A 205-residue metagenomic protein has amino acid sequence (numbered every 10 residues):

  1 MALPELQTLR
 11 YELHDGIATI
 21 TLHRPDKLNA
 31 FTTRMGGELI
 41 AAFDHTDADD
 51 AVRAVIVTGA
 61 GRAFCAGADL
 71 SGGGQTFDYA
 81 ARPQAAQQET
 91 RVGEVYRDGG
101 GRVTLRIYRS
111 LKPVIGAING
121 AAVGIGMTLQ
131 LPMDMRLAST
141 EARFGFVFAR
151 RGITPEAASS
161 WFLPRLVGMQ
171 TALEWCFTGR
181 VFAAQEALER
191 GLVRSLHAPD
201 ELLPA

Functional and structural regions predicted by a protein language model:
M1-A60, T76: Conserved CoA-thioester-binding segment of acyl-CoA-metabolizing enzymes
I20, V57, D69, L129-L131 (+1 more regions): Hydrophobic/aromatic residues within transmembrane alpha-helices of multi-pass small-molecule transporters
H23, A68, N119: Histidine-centered beta-alpha loop that forms part of the nucleotide-sugar donor binding/catalytic region in diverse
A30-T33, A66, Q75, R150 (+2 more regions): Phosphate-coordinating loops and pocket residues in cytosolic domains that bind phosphorylated ligands
R34-E38, G99, R106, A205: Charged catalytic carboxylate motif
G59-R106, A122, G152: Glycine- (often His-adjacent) and acidic-residue-rich active-site loop that binds/positions the CoA thioester
L105-A205: Crotonase-fold acyl-CoA enzyme core
